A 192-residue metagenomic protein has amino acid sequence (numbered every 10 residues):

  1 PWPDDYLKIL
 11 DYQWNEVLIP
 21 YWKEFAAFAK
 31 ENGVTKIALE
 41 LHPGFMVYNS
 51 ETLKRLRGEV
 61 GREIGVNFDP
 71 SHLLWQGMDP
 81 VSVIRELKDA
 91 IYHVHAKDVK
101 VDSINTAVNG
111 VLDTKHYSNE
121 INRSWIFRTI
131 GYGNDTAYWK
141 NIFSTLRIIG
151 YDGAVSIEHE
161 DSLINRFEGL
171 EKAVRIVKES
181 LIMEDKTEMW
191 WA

Functional and structural regions predicted by a protein language model:
P1-G65: Active-site acidic/histidine proton-transfer and metal-coordination neighborhood in alpha/beta enzyme cores
W14, L18-F25, Y138, I142 (+1 more regions): Alpha-helical packing segments of well-folded alpha/beta enzyme cores
N15, S50-K54, L74-G150, F167-E168: Gly/Pro-rich active-site loop or hairpin
L18, I37, L53, D69 (+4 more regions): Conserved, mostly hydrophobic/aromatic
A29, R57-V60, L146, L181-D185: Conserved hydrophobic residues forming the short capping helix/wall of the S-adenosyl-L-methionine
G33, E63, A90, G150-Y151: Short loop/turn motifs at secondary-structure junctions
H42-G44, D69-L73, K97-V101, E158-S162: Active-site beta-loop-alpha junctions enriched in small/polar residues
R166-W190: C-terminal helical cap(s) of enzyme catalytic domains, especially alpha/beta-barrels
